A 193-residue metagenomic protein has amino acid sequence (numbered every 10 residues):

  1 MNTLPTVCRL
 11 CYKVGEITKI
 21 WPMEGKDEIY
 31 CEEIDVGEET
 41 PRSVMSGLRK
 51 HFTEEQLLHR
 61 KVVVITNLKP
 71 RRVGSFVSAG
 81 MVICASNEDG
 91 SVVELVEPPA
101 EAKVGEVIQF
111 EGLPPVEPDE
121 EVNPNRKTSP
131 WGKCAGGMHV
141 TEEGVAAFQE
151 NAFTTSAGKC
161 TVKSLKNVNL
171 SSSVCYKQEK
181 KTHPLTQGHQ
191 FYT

Functional and structural regions predicted by a protein language model:
M1-T193: Phosphate-backbone binding interfaces of nucleic-acid-interacting proteins
